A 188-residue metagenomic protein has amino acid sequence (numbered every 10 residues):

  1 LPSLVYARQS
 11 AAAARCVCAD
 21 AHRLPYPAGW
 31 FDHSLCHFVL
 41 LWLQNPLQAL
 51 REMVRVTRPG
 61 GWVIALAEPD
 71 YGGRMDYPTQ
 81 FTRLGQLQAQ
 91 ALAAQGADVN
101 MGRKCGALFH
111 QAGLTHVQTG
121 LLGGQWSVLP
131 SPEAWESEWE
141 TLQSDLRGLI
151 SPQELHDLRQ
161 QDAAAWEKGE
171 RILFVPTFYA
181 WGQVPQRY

Functional and structural regions predicted by a protein language model:
L1-L24, L47-R51: Class I SAM-dependent methyltransferase SAM/SAH-binding core
A11-R15, Q80-L84, W135-E138: Short, hinge-like loop/turn segments at secondary-structure boundaries
A13, G60, L114-H116: A generic structural signal for alpha->beta connector loops
H22-S34: A short acidic, Gly/Pro-enriched loop at the edge of an enzyme's catalytic core that lines a small-molecule cofactor
D32-L47: A short SAM/SAH-binding and catalytic strip from SAM-dependent methyltransferases
L47-W62: A short glycine-rich, Lys/Arg-flanked "PGG" loop and its adjoining helix->strand segment in the class I
I64-P130, S144, S151: Conserved catalytic/acceptor-binding region of the Class I
H110-Y188: Conserved Class I S-adenosyl-L-methionine
